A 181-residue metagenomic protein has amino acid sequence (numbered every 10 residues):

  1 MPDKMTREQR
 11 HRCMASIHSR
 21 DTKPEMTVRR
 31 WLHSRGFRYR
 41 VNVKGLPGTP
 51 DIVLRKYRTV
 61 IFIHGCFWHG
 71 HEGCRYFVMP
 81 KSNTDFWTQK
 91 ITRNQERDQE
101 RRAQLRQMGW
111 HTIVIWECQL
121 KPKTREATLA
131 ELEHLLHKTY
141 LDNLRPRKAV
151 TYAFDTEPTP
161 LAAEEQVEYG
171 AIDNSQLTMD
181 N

Functional and structural regions predicted by a protein language model:
M1-V114, C118-G170, D180-N181: Nucleic-acid endo/exonuclease domains
S175-T178: Short polybasic linear motifs
